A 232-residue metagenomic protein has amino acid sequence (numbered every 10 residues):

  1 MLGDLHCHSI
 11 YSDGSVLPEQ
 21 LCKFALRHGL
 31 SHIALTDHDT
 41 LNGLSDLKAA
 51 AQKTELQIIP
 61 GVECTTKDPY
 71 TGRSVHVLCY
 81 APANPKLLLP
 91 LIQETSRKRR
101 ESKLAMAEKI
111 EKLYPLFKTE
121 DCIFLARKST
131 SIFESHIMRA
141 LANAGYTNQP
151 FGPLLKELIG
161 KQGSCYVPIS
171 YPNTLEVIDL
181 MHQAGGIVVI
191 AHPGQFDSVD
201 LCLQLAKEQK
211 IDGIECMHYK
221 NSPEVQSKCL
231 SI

Functional and structural regions predicted by a protein language model:
M1-S74, E157-G160, S164-Y166, N173-I232: An N-terminally biased module of ancient metal coordination in phosphate/nucleic-acid-related enzymes
G14-S15, R100-E108, Y114-S198: Divalent metal-binding pocket/active-site signature
L21-A25, A81-K86, K112-L116, F151-L155 (+1 more regions): Short amphipathic alpha-helical segments, especially helix-boundary/capping motifs
N42-K48, V75-L78, K98-K109, K118-L125 (+1 more regions): Noncatalytic linker/hinge segments flanking ATPase motor cores
Q57-T66, P85-S96, L113-E120, A126-T130: A broadly tuned preference for mixed-charge, low-complexity surface segments
D68-E94, K98-R100, N143-G163: Active-site gating loops and adjacent loop-to-helix segments of metal-dependent hydrolytic enzymes
H76-K112, K210-Q226: Active-site gating/metal-coordination segments in enzymes
